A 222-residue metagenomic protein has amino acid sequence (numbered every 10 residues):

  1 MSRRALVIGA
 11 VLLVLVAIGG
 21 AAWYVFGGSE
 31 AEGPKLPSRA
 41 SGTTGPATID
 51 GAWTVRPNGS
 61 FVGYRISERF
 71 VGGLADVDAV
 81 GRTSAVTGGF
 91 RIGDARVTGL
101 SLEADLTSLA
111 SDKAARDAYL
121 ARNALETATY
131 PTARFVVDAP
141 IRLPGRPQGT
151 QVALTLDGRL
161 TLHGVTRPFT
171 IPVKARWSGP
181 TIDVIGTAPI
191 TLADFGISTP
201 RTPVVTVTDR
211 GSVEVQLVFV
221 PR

Functional and structural regions predicted by a protein language model:
S2-R222: Low-complexity, acidic/polar, glycine-enriched regions of mature
